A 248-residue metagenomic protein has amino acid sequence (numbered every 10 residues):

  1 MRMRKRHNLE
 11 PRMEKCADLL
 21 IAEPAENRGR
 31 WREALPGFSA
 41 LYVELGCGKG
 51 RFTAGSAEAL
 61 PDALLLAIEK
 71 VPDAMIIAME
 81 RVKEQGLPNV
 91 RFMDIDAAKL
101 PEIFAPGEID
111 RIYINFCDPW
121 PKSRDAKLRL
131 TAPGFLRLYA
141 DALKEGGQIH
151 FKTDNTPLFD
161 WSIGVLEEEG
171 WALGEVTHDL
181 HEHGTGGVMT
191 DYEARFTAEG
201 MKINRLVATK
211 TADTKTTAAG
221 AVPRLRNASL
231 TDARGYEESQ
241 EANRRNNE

Functional and structural regions predicted by a protein language model:
M1-A40, L173-E248: SAM/dcSAM-binding transferase cores
G46-G48: Class I SAM-dependent methyltransferase "Motif I" SAM/SAH-binding loop
V71: Conserved SAM/SAH-binding beta-strand->alpha-helix loop
E80-P106: S-adenosyl-L-methionine
T131-E145: A short glycine-rich, Lys/Arg-flanked "PGG" loop and its adjoining helix->strand segment in the class I
F135-R137, D160-D179: Conserved Class I S-adenosyl-L-methionine
G146-T153: Conserved beta-strand signature within the Rossmann-like core of class I S-adenosyl-L-methionine
